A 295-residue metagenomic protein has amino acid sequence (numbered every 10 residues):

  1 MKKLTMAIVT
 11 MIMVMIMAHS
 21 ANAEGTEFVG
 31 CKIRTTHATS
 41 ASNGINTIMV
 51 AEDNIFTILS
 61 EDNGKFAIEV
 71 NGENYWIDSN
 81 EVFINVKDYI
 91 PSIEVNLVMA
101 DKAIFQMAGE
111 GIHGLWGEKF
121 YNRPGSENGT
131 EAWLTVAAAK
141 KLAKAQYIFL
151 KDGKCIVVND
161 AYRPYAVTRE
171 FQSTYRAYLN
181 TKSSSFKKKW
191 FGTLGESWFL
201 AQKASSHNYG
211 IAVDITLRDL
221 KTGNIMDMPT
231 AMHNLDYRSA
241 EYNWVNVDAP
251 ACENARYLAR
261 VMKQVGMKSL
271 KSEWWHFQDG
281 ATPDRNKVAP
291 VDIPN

Functional and structural regions predicted by a protein language model:
L4-N22: Sec-dependent N-terminal signal peptides of Gram-positive bacterial secreted proteins and lipoproteins
M6, M11, T36-H37, I48: N-terminal compositionally biased, intrinsically disordered segments and leader/signal-like regions
A23-T35, M49-A51, I55-A161, Y165-F186 (+2 more regions): Extracytoplasmic cell-surface/polysaccharide-interacting catalytic and binding patches
S40-I45: Short alpha-helix capping/helix-loop boundary micro-motifs
